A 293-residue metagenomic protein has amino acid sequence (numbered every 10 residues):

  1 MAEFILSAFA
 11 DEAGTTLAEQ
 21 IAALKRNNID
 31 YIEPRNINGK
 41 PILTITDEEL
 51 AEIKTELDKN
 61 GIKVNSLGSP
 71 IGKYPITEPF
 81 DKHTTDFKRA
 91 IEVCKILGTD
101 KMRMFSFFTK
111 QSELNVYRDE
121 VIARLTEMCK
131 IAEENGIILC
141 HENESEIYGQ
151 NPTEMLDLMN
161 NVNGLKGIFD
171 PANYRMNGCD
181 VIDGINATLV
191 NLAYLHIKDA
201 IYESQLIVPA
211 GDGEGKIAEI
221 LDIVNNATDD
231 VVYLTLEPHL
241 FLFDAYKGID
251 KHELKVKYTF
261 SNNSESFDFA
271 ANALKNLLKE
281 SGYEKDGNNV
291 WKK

Functional and structural regions predicted by a protein language model:
A2-E12, I53-D58, K63-P70: Mobile, glycine- and charge-enriched loop segments and immediately flanking short secondary-structure elements within
A2-S7, G14-D30, D58, P152-L165 (+1 more regions): Histidine-acidic metal/acid-base catalytic patches
F9-A13, R35-I37, S69-G72, F107-T109 (+4 more regions): Active-site beta-loop-alpha junctions enriched in small/polar residues
A18-E19, E56-K59, I76-G167, M176-G178 (+3 more regions): Active-site acidic/histidine proton-transfer and metal-coordination neighborhood in alpha/beta enzyme cores
N27, R35, I96-L97, V190: Structural motif
D30-N36, K63-G68, M102-M104: Short, well-structured secondary-structure segments
E33-L57, S106-E113, Q205: Glycine-rich, proline-tolerant flexible connector loops at the mouths of alpha/beta enzymes
I62, T99-D100, I137, A227-Y233: A short helix->loop->beta-strand "cap" motif at the edges of active sites that frequently abuts
